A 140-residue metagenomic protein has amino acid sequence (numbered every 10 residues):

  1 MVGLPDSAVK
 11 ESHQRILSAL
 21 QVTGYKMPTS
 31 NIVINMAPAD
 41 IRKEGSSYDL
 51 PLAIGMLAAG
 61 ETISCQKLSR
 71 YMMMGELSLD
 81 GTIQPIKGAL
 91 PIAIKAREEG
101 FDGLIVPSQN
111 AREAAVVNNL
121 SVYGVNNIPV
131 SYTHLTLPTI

Functional and structural regions predicted by a protein language model:
M1-L135: Peripheral, non-AAA+ core regions of ATP-driven protein-machinery
T136-I140: A short, hydrophobic C-terminal helix/tail in secreted or cell-surface proteins
